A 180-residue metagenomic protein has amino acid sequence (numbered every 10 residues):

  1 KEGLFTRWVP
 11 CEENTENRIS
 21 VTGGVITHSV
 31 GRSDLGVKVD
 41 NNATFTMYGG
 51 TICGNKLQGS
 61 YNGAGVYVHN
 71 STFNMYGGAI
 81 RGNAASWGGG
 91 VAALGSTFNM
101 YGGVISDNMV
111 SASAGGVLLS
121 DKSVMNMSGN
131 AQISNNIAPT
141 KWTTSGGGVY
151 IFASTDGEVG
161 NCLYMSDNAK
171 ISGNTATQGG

Functional and structural regions predicted by a protein language model:
K1-E12, H28-D40, K56-H69, A84-A92 (+3 more regions): Extracellular beta-strand/beta-solenoid scaffold signature
T15-V30, T44-K56, T72-G82, T97-M109 (+2 more regions): Right-handed parallel beta-helix
